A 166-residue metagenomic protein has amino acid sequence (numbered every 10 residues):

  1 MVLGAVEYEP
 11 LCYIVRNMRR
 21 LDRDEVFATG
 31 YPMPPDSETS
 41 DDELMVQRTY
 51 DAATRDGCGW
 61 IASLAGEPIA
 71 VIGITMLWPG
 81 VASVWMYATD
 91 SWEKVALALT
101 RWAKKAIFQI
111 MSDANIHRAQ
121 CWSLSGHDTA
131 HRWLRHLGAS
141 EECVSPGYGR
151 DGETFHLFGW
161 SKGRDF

Functional and structural regions predicted by a protein language model:
M1-F27: A short beta-loop-alpha structural element at the N-terminal edge of CoA-dependent acyl/N-acetyltransferase catalytic
Y31-D56: Active-site rim helix/loop that mediates acceptor-substrate recognition in acyltransferases
D56-I72: Conserved beta-hairpin
I72-G80, S145: A conserved beta-strand-loop-helix scaffold within acyl/acetyltransferase catalytic domains
G80-T100, H156: Conserved acetyl-CoA binding element of GNAT-fold acetyltransferases
V95-M111, R132, H136: Conserved acetyl-CoA-binding loop-helix of GNAT-fold acetyltransferases
I116-R135, S140, G147-G149: Conserved beta-strand-loop-alpha-helix junction that forms the acyl-donor binding cleft
G147-F166: C-terminal "cap" of GNAT-fold acetyltransferases
